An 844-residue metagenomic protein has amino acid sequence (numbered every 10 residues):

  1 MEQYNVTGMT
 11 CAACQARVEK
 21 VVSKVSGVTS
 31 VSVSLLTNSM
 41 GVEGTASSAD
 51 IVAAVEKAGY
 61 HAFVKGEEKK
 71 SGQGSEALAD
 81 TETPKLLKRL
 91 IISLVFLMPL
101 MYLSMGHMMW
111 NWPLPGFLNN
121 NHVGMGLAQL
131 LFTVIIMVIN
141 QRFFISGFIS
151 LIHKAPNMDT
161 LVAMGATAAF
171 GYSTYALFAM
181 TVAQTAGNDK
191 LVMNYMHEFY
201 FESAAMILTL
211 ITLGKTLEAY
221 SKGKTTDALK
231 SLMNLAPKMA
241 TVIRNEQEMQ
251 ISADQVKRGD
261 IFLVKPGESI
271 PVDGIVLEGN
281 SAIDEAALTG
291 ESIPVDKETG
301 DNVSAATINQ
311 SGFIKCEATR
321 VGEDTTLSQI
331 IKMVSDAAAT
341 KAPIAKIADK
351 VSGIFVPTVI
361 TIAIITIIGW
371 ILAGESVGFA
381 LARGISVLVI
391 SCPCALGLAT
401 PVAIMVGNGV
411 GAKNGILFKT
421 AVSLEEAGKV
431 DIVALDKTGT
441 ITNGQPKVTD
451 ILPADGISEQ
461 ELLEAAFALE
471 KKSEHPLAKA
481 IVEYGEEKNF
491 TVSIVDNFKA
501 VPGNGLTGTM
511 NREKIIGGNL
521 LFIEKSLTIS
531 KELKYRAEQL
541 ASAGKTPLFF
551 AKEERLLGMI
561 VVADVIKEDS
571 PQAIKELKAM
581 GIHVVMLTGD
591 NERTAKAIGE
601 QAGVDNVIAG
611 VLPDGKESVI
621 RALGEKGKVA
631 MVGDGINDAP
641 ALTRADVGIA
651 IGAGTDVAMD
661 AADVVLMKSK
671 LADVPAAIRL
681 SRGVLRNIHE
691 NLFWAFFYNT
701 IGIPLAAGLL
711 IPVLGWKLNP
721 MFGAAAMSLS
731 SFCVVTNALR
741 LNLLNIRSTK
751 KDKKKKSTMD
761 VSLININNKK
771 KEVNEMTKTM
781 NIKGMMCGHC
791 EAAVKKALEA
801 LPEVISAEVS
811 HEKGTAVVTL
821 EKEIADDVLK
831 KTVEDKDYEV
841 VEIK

Functional and structural regions predicted by a protein language model:
M1-G124, Q247-E248, S328, K332-T340 (+1 more regions): Flexible metal-binding regulatory segments at protein termini and peripheral loops
A16, P266, V430, M510-R512 (+3 more regions): Conserved ATP-binding TGD loop and adjacent catalytic N/P-domain core of P-type ATPases
S26-A49, E198-F199, K230-D324, V422-A466 (+1 more regions): Conserved cytosolic catalytic loops of P-type ATPases
G74, D189-K190, A205-P266, K297 (+5 more regions): Juxtamembrane coupling segments of multi-pass membrane pumps/enzymes
K85-M239, K350, G715-P720, A726 (+1 more regions): Transmembrane helix-loop-helix hairpins at the membrane interface
K88, T307, G428-E474, N504-V585 (+2 more regions): ATP-driven catalytic headpiece of P-type ATPases
M109-V123, I152, P156, G171 (+9 more regions): Membrane-embedded alpha-helical bundles of multi-pass transporters
L288, I347, A382, A395-L469 (+5 more regions): Conserved catalytic phosphorylation-site environment of P-type ATPases
